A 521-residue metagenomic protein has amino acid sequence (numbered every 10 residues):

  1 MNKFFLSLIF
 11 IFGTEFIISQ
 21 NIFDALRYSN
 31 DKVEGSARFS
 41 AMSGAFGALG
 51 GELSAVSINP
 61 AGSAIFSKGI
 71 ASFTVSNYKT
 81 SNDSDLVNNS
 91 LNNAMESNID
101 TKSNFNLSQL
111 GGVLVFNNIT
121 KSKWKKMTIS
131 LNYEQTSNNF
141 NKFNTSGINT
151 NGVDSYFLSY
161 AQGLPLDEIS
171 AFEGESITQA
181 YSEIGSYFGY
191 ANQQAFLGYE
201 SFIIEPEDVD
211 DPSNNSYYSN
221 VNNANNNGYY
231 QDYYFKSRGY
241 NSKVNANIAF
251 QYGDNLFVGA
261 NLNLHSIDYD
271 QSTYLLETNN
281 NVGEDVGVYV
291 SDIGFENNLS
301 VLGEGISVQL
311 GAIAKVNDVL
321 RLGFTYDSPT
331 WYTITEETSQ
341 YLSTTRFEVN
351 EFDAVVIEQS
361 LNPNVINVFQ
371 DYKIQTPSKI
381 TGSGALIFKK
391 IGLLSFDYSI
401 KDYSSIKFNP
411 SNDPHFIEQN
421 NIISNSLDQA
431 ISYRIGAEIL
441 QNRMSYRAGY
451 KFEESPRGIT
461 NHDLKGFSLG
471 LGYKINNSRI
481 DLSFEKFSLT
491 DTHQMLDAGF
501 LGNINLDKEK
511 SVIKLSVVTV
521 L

Functional and structural regions predicted by a protein language model:
M1-A25, L521: Bacterial Sec-dependent N-terminal signal peptides
I9, F66, D268-D270: Active-site-proximal flexible loops/turns
Q20-E34, F39-S40, V115-L521: Outer-membrane beta-barrel porins/channels
A37, L49-I58, A64-N149, S242: Outer-membrane beta-barrel translocator/receptor signature
